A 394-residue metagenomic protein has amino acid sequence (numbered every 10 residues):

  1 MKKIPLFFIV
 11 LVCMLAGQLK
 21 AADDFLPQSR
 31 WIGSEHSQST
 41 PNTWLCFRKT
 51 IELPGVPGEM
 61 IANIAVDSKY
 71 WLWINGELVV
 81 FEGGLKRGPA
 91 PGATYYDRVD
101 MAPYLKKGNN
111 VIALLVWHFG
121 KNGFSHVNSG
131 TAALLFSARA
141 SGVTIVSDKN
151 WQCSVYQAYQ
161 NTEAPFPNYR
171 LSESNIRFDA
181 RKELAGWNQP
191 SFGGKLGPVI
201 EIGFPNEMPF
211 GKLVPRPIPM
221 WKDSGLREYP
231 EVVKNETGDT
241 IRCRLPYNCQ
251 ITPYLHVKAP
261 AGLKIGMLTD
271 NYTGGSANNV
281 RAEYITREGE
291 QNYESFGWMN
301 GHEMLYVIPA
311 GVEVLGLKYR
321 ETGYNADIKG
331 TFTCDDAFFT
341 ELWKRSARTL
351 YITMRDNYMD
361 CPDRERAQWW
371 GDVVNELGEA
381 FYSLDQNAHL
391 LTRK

Functional and structural regions predicted by a protein language model:
M1-D24: Bacterial Sec-dependent N-terminal signal peptides
A22-D363, G371-D372, A388-R393: Extracellular/oxidizing-compartment recognition motifs
N375-Q386: Well-ordered alpha-helical scaffold segments within catalytic/enzyme domains
